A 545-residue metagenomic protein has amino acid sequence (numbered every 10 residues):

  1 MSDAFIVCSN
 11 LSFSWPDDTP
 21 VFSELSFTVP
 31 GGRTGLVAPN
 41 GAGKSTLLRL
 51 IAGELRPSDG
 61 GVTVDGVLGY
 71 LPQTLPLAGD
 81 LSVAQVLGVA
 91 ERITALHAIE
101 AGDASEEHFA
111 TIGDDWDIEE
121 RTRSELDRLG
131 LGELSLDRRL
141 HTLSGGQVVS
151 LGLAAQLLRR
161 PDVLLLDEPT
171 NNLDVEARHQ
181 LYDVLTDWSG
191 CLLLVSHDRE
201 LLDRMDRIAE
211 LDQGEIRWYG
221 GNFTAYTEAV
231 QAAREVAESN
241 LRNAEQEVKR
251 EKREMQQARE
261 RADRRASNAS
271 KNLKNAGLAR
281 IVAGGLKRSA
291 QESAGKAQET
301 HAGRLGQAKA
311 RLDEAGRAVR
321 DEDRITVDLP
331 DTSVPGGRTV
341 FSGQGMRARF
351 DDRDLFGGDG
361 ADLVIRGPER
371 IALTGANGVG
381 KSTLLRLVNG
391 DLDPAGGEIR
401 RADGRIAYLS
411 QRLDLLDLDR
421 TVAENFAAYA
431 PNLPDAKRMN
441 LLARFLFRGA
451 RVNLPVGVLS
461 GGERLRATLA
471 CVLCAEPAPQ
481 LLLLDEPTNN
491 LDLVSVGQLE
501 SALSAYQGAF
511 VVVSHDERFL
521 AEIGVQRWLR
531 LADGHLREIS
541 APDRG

Functional and structural regions predicted by a protein language model:
M1-S14, R92-V149, A232-F350: Coupling and communication elements adjacent to P-loop NTPase active sites across diverse families
C8-L11, P20-G32, G60, G343-R366 (+1 more regions): Conserved beta-strand
R33-T34, T46-E107, G367-V379, T383-D435 (+2 more regions): ABC ATPase nucleotide-binding domain signature region
L77-T142, Q411, L415-Q480, E486: ABC-family P-loop ATPase nucleotide-binding domains
L153, L181, L469-C471, T488 (+1 more regions): Hydrophobic anchor residue at the start of the ABC signature
R160: Conserved catalytic motifs of ABC-family nucleotide-binding domains
L164-E168, L173, L409, L481-E486 (+1 more regions): Catalytic Walker B motif of ABC-type/P-loop ATPase nucleotide-binding domains
D203-E210, E522-R530: Conserved catalytic segment of ABC-fold P-loop ATPases
